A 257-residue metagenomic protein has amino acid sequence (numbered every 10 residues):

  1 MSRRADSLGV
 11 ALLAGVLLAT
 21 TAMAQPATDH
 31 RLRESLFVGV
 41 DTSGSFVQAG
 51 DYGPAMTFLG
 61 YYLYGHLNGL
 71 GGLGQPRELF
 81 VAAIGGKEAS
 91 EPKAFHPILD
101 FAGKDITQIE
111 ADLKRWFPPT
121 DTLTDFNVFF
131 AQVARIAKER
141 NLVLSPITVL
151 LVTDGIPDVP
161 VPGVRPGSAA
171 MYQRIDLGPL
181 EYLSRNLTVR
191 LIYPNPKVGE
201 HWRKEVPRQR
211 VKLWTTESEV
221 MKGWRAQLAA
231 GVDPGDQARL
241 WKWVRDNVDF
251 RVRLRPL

Functional and structural regions predicted by a protein language model:
G9-T20: Bacterial N-terminal signal peptides
T20-D51: Acidic, polar low-complexity linker/tail segments
A27, E34, Y182, P194-L257: P/S/T/G-enriched low-complexity
D41-S43, S145-P162: DG-centered beta-turn motif at the end of beta-strands
G44-R77, R165-Q173: …and closely analogous acidic/polar surface helices at protein-protein or active-site interfaces in A-domain-like
E78-K114, R203-R208: Short beta-strand-loop
G103-P146, P157, Y193-N195: Von Willebrand factor
I156-V211: VWA/integrin I-like adhesion module and closely mimicked acidic/polar interface patches used
